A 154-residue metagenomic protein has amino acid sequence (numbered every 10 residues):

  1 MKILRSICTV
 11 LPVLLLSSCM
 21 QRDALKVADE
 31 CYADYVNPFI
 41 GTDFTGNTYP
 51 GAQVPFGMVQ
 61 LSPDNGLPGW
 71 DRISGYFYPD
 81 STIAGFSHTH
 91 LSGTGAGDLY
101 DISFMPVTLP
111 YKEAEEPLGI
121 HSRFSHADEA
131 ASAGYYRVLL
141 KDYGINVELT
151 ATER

Functional and structural regions predicted by a protein language model:
M1-C8: Bacterial N-terminal signal peptides that target proteins for export
L11-L14: Repetitive helical segments and hydrophobic/amphipathic motifs
L16-S18: C-terminal motif of bacterial Sec signal peptides marking the signal peptidase cleavage site
Q21: Conserved binding/recognition cores within well-folded domains
A24-R154: Accessory carbohydrate-recognition regions in carbohydrate-active enzymes
